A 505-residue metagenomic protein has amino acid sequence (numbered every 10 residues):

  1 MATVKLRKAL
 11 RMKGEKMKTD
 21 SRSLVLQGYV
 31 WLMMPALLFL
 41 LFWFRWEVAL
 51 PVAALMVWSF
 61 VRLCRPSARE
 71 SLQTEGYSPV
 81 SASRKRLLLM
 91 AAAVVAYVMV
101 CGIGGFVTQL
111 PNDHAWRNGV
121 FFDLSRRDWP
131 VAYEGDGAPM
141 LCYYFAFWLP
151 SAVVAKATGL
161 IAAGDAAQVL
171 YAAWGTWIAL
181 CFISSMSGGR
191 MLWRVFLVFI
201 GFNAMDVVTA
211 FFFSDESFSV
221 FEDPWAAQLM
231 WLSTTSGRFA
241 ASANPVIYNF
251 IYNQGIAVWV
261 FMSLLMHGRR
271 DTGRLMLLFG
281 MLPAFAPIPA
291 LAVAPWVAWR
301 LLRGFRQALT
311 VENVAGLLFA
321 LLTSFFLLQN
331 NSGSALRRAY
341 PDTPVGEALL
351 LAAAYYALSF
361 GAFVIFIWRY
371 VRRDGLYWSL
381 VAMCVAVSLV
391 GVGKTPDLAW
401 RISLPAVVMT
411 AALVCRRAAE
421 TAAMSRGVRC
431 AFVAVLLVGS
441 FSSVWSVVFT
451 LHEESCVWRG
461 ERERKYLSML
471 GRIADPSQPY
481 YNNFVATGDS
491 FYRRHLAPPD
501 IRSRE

Functional and structural regions predicted by a protein language model:
A2-R84: Membrane-embedded, hydrophobic transmembrane alpha-helices
K18-V30, S78-L89, L192, D271-L275 (+3 more regions): Membrane-interfacial loop-to-transmembrane alpha-helix junctions, especially the N-terminal start
M34-L40, P245-V246, L264-L265, T272-P295: Membrane-interface alpha helices of multi-pass inner-membrane proteins
L38, L317-E505: Transmembrane helical bundles and short interhelical boundary loops of multi-pass, membrane-embedded
L38-F44, W58-R62, R84-N112, A172-L180 (+3 more regions): Transmembrane signal-anchor helices characteristic of membrane glycosylation enzymes that use polyprenol
E47-S59, L170-W174, F239-I247, I251-F261 (+2 more regions): Membrane-embedded alpha-helical segments of multi-pass membrane proteins, especially the transmembrane helices
M56-C64, G175-M186, A257-R269, A294-L302 (+2 more regions): Transmembrane alpha-helical segments
C101-V260: Active-site lumenal/periplasmic loops and adjacent helix-entry segments of GT-C-fold, multi-pass membrane
